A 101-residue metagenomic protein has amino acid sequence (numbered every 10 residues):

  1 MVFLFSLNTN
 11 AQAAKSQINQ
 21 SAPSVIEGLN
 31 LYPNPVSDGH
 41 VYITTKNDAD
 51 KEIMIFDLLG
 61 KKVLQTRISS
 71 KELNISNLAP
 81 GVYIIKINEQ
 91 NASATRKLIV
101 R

Functional and structural regions predicted by a protein language model:
M1-Q20: Short, compositionally biased serine/threonine- and acidic-rich segments at solvent-exposed termini, linkers, or domain
Q20-V41: Surface-exposed, proline-anchored Ser/Thr-rich loop/turn motifs
I26, Y32, I84-R101: C-terminal tail/sorting-segment detector
K46-K51: Short proline/glycine-enriched turn/loop motifs at strand-loop junctions of beta-rich domains
F56-V63, Y83: Short, glycine-anchored, charge-dense loop/turn motifs used at functional sites
I68-Q90: Short, surface-exposed loop/turn motifs with a glycine/proline- and acidic-biased composition
